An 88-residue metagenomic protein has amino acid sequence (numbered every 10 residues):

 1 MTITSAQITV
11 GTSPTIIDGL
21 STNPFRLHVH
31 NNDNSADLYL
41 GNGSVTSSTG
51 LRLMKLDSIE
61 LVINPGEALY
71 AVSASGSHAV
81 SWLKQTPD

Functional and structural regions predicted by a protein language model:
M1-T22: Surface-exposed ligand/attachment interfaces on beta-rich extracellular proteins
I3, P24-R26, L56-S58: Intrinsic-disorder/low-complexity, polar/charged segments enriched in Ser/Thr/Lys/Arg/Asp/Glu/Gln
L20, N32, I63-N64: Hydrophobic loop/turn residues within beta-sheet-rich immunoglobulin-like superfamily modules
F25-L27, I63-S77: Noncatalytic modules at the cell exterior or secretory-pathway interfaces, chiefly beta-strand-rich lectin/adhesion
R26-V29, L83-K84: Predominantly extracellular/luminal regions of secreted and cell-surface proteins, especially disulfide-bonded
H30-T49: Short, surface-exposed beta-strand/strand-loop-strand elements in extracellular ectodomains
L38-L40, G76-Q85: Edge beta-strands of jelly-roll/beta-sandwich modules across compartments, strongly enriched in secreted/luminal
M54-G66: Beta-sandwich interaction modules
